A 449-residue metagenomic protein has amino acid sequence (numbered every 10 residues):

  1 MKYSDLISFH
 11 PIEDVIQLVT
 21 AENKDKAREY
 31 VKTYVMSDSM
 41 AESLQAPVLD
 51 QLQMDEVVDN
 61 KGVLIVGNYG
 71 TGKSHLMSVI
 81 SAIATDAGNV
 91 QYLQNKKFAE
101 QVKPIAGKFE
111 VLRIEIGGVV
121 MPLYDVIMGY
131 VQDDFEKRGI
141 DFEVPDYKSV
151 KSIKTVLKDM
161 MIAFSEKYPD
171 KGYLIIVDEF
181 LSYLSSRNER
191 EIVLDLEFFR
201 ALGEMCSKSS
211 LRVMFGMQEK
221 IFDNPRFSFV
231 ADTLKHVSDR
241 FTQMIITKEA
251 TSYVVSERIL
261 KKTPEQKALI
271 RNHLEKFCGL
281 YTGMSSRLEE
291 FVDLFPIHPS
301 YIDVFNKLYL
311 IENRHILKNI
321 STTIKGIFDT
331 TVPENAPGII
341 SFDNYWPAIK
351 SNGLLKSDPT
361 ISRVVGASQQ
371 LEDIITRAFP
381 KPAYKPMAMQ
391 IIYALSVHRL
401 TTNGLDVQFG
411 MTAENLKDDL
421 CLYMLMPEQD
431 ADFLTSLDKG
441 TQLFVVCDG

Functional and structural regions predicted by a protein language model:
M1-T71, S78, A84, T233-I246 (+2 more regions): Walker A/P-loop-proximal flanking segment of P-loop NTPase domains
F9, A99-D125, R200-G338, N344-W346: Conserved P-loop NTPase catalytic core
D59, S81-E110, G139-K151, M217 (+2 more regions): Flexible phosphate/Mg2+-sensing switch loops adjacent to catalytic phosphate-binding sites
A82, F109, D125, G129 (+4 more regions): AAA+ P-loop NTPase catalytic core and its hallmark functional loops
E115-V150: Post-nucleotide-binding-loop coupling segment downstream of the phosphate-binding loop, primarily in RecA-like P-loop
K137-V177, L181, R187, V193-F199 (+1 more regions): Mid-core helix/loop region of P-loop NTP-binding domains shared across ATPases and GTPases
G172, S186-R190, G279-Q390, A394 (+2 more regions): C-terminal helical "lid" subdomain and adjoining coupling/linker elements of P-loop NTPases
P427, D438-G449: A short, conserved structural fragment
